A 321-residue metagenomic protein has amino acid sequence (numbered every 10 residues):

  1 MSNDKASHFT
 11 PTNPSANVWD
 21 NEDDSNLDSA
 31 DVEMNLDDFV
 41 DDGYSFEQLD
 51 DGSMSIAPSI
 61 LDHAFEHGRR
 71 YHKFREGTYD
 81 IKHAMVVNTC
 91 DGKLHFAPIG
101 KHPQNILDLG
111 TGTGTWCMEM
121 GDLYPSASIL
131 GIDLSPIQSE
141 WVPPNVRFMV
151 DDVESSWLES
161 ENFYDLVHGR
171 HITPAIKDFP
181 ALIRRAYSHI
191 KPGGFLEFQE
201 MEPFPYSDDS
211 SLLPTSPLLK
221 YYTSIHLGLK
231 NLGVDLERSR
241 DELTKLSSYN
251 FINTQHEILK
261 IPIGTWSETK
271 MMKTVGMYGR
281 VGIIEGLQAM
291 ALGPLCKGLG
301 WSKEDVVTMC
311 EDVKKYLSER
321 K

Functional and structural regions predicted by a protein language model:
S2-I81: N-terminal auxiliary segments of SAM/dcSAM-dependent transferases
R70-Y71, E76-T78, T111-G114, L134-I137 (+6 more regions): Conserved beta-strand elements of beta-rich interaction domains across eukaryotes, especially beta-propellers
K82-N105, T115, E119: Conserved alpha-helix/loop element of class I SAM-dependent methyltransferases that forms part of the SAM/SAH-binding
P103-E161, L166, A181: Class I SAM-dependent methyltransferase SAM/SAH-binding core
N162-H171, E197: Short SAM/SAH-binding signature in class I
P174, F195-A289: Conserved catalytic/acceptor-binding region of the Class I
P180-F195: A short glycine-rich, Lys/Arg-flanked "PGG" loop and its adjoining helix->strand segment in the class I
M271-K321: A C-terminal cap/extension of S-adenosyl-L-methionine-dependent methyltransferases that defines the acceptor-substrate
